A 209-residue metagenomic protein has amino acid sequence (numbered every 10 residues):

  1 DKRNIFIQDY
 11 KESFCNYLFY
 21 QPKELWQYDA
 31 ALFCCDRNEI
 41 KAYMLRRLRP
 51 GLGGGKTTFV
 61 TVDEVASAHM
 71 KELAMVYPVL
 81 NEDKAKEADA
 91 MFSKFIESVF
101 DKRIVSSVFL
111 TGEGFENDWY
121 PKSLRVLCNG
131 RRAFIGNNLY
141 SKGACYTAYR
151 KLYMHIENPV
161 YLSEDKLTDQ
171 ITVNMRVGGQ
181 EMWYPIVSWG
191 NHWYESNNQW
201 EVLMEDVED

Functional and structural regions predicted by a protein language model:
D1-A31, Y77-K94, R103, S107 (+3 more regions): N-terminal phosphate-binding loop and flanking beta/alpha elements of the actin-like ATPase fold
L18-E64: Gly/Thr-rich phosphate-binding beta-strand-loop-beta motif of the actin/hexokinase/Hsp70
F19-L25, C145-Y153: Short, surface-exposed amphipathic charged segments that create phosphate/polyanion-binding patches used for binding
D36-E39, E113-D118: Gly/Ser/Thr-rich loops at beta-strand to alpha-helix junctions that form or flank small-molecule/cofactor-binding
R49-A90, T147, H192-E208: Glycine-rich phosphate-binding loop plus the immediately following alpha-helix
W119-N129, I171-Q180: ATP-binding/phosphotransfer module of carbohydrate and carboxylate kinases, centering on a glycine-rich
N138-G143: Repeat-based blade/solenoid architectures
T147-D209: Acidic, glycine/GT-rich loop-and beta-edge segments that sit at the periphery of enzyme/chaperone cores
